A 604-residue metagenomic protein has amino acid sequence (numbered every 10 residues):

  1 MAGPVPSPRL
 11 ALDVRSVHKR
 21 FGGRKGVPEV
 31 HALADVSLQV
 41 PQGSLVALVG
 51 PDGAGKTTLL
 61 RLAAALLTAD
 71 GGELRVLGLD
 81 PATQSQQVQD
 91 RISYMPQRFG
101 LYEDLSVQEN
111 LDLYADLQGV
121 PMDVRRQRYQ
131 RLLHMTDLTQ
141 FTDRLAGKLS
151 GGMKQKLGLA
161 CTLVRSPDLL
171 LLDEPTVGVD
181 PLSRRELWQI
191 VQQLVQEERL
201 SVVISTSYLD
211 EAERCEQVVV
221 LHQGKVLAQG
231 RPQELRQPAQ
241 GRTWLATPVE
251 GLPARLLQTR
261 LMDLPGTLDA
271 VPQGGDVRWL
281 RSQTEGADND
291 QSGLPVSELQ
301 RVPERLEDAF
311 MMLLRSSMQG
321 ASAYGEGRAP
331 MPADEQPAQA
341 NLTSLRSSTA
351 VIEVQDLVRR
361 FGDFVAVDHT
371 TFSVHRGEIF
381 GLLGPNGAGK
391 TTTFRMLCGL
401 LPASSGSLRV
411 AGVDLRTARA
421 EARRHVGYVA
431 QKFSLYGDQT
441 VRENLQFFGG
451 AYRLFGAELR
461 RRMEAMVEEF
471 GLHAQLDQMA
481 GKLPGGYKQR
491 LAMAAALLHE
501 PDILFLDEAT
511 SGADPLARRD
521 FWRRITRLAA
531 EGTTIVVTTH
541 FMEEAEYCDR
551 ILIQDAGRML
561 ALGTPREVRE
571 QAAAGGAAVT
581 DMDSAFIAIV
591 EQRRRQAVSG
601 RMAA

Functional and structural regions predicted by a protein language model:
A64, C398: Helix-to-loop junction immediately C-terminal to a conserved catalytic motif
G72-D80, Q87-V88, G406-D414, E421-A422: Conserved ABC transporter NBD signature motif
D112, D116, D123-F141, Q446 (+2 more regions): Conserved ABC ATPase "signature" region
L170-D173, L504-D507: Catalytic Walker B motif of ABC-type/P-loop ATPase nucleotide-binding domains
Q229-G230, L562-G563: ABC ATPase "signature
